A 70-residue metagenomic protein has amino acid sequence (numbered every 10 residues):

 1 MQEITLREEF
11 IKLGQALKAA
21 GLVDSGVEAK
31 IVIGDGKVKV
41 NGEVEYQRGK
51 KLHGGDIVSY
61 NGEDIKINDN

Functional and structural regions predicted by a protein language model:
M1-I11: A detector for short, charged/polar N-terminal pre-domain segments
Q2-E3, I57-N70: A positively charged, amphipathic N-terminal helix/segment that binds anionic biomolecules
E9-G54: A basic, amphipathic helix-loop patch mediating RNA/tRNA/ribosome contacts
